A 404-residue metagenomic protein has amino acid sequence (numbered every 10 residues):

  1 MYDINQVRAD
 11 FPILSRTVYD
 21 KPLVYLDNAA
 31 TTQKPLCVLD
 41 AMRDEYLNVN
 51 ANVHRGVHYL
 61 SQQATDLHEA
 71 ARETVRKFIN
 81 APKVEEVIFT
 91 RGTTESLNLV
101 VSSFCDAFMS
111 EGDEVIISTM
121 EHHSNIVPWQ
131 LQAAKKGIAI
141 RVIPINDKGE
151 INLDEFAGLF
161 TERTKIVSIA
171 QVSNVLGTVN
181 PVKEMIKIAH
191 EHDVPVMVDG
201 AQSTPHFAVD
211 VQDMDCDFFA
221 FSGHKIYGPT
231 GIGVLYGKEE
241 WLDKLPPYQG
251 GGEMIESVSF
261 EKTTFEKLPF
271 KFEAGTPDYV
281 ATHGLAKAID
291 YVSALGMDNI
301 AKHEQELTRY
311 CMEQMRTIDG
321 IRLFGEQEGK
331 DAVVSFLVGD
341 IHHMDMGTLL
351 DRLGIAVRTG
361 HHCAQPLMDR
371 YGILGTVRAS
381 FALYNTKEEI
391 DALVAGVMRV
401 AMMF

Functional and structural regions predicted by a protein language model:
M1-F404: Pyridoxal 5′-phosphate
